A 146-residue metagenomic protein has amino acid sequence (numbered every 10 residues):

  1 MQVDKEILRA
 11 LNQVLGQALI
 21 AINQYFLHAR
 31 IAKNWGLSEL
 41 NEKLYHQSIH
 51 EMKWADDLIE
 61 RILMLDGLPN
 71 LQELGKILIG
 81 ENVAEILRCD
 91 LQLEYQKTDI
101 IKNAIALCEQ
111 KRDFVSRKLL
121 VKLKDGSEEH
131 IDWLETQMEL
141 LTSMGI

Functional and structural regions predicted by a protein language model:
M1-I146: Iron-associated oxidoreductase/ferritin-like identity signal
